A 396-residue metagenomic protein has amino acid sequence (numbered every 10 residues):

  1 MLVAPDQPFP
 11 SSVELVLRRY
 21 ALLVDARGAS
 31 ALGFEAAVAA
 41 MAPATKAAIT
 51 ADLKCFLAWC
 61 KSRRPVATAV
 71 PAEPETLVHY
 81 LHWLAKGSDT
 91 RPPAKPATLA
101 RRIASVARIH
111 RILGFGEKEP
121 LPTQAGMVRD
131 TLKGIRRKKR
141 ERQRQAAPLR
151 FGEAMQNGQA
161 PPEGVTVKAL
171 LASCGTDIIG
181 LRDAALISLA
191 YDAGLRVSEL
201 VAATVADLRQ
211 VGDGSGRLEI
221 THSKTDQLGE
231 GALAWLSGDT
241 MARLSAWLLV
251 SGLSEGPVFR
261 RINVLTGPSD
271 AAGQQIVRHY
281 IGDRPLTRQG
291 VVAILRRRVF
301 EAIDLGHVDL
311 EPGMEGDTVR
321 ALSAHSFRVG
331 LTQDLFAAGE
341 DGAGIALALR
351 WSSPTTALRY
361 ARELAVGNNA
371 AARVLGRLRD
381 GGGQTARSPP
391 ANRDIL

Functional and structural regions predicted by a protein language model:
M1-L15, L375-L396: C-terminal secondary-structure termini that scaffold catalytic or DNA-interacting sites
L2-A36: N-terminal DNA-binding module of tyrosine recombinases/phage integrases
G33-K46, L53-R142, S173-T176: N-terminal core-binding DNA-recognition domain of tyrosine recombinases/integrases
P161-V197: Basic, Lys/Arg- and aromatic-enriched nucleic-acid-binding interface segment
A190-G214, A343-G344: Short, charged phosphate-coordinating catalytic segments
V211-A302: Basic, alpha-helical nucleic-acid-contacting "clamp/cap" segments
L253-S254, V292-L347, L375: Short, basic (Lys/Arg/His-rich) helix/loop patches that form interaction surfaces in the mid-to-C-terminal regions
L349-V374: Catalytic-site neighborhood detector that most strongly recognizes the C-terminal catalytic loop/helix of tyrosine
